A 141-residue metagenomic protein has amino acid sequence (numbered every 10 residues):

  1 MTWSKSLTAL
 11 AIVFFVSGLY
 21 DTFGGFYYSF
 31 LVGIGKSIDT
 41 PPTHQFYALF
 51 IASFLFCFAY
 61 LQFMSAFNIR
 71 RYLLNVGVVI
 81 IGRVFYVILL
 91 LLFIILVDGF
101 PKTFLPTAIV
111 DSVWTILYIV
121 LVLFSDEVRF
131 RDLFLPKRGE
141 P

Functional and structural regions predicted by a protein language model:
S4-F46: Membrane-helix boundary elements
V16-G25, T43-F67, V78-I88: Core segments of alpha-helical transmembrane spans in multipass integral membrane proteins
Y28, L61-A66, L90-I94, Y118-V122: Structural signal for membrane-spanning alpha-helices in multi-pass inner-membrane proteins, emphasizing helix cores
G35, Y60-G77, I94-I95: Juxtamembrane helix-break-helix junctions at the cytosolic face of small multi-pass alpha-helical membrane proteins
S37-F46, L74-V78, G99-V110: Non-cytosolic membrane-interface motifs at loop->transmembrane helix junctions
V76-L90, T107-Y118: Hydrophobic alpha-helical segments of small multi-pass membrane proteins
I88-P106, L123: Membrane-helix boundary connector in multi-pass membrane proteins
S112-P136: Membrane-water interface at the C-terminal end of transmembrane alpha helices
